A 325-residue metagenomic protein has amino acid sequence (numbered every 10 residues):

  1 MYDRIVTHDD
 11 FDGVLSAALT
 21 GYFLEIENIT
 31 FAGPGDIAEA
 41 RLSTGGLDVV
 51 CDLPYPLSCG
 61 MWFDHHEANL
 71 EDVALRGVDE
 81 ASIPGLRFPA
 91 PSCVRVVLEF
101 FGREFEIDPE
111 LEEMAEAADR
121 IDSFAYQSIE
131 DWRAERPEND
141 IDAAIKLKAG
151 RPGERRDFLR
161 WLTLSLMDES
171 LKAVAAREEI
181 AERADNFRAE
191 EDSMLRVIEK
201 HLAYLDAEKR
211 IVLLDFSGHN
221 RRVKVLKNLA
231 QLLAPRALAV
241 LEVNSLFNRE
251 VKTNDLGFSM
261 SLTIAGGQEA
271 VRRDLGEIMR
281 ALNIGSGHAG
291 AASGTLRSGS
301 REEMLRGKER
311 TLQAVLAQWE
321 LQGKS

Functional and structural regions predicted by a protein language model:
M1-N139, A189, D206-G218, V223-S325: Replace "Mg2+/Mn2+-dependent" with "divalent metal-dependent
I129, E138-L229: Glycine-rich, Lys/Arg-enriched anion-binding loops that position phosphate/diphosphate groups for phosphoryl
